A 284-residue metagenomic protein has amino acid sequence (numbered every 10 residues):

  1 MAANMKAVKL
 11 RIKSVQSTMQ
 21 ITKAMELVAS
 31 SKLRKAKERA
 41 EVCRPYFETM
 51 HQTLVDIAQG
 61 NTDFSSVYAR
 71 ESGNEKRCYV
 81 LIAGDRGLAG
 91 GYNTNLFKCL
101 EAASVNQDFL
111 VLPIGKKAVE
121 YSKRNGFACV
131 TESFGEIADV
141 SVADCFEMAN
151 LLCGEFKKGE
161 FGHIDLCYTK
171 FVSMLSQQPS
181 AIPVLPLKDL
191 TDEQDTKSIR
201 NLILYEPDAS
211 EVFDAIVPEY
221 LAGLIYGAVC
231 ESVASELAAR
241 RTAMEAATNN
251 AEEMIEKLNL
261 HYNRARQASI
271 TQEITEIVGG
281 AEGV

Functional and structural regions predicted by a protein language model:
M1-V284: C-terminal beta-strand-loop-alpha-helix "lid" module of Rossmann-like NAD(P)-dependent dehydrogenases
